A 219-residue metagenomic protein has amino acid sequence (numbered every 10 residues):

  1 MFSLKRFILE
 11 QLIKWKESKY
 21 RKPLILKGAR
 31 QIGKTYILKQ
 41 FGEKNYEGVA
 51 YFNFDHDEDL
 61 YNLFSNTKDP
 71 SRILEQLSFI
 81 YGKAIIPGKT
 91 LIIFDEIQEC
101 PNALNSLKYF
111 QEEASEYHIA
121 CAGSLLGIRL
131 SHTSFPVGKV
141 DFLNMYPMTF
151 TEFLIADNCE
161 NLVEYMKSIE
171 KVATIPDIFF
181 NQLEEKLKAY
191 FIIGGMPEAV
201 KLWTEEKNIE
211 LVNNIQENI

Functional and structural regions predicted by a protein language model:
M1-E17: N-terminal pre-Walker A segment at the start of P-loop NTPase domains
L26: Hydrophobic anchor at the beta1->P-loop junction of P-loop NTPases
K34: Conserved lysine of the Walker
I37, F41: Hydrophobic positions on the alpha1 helix immediately C-terminal to the Walker A/P-loop
H56-G88: Short glycine-rich substrate-engagement loop in P-loop NTPases that contacts/grips substrate
I93, H118-S124, N144, F153: Structural recognition of the conserved hydrophobic beta-strand(s) that form the central parallel beta-sheet of P-loop
Y109, G127-L143, L154-C159: Short regulatory helix/loop adjacent to the ATP-binding pocket of P-loop NTPases
F150, I155, E160-I219: Interdomain hinge/linker elements that couple catalytic modules in large macromolecular machines
